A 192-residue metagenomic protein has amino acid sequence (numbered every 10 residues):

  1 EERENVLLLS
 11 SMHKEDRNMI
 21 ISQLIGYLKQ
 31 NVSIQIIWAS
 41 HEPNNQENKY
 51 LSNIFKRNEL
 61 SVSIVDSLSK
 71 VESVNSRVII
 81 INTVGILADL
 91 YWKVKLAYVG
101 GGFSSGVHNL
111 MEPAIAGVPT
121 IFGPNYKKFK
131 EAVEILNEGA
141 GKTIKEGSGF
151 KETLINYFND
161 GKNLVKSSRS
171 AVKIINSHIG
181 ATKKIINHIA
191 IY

Functional and structural regions predicted by a protein language model:
E1-Y192: Nucleotide-activated sugar donor-binding and catalytic core shared by glycosyltransferases and related lipid-linked
